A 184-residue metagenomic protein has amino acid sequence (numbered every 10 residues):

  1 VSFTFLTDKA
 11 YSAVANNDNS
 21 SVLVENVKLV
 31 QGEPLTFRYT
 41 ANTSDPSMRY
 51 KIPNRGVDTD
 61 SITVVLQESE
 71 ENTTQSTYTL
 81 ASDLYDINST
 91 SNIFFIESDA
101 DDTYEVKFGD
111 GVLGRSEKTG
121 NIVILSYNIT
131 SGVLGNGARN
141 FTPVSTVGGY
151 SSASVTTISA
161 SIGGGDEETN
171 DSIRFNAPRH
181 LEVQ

Functional and structural regions predicted by a protein language model:
V1-Q184: Signature of Asx- and small-polar-rich beta-strand/turn repeats characteristic of beta-solenoid architectures
